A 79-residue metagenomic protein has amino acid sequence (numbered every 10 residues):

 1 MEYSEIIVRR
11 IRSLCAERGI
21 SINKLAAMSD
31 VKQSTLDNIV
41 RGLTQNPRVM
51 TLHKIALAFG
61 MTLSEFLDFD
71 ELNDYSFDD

Functional and structural regions predicted by a protein language model:
M1-S21: A short, Lys/Arg-rich alpha-helix, primarily the initiator
C15, A26, A56: The alpha-helix within a helix-turn-helix
K24, T35, E65: Residues in the helix-turn-helix
V31-N46: Recognition helix of helix-turn-helix/homeodomain-like DNA-binding domains that insert into the DNA major groove
N38, L67-D79: Short, charged recognition helix plus adjacent turn of helix-turn-helix-like nucleic-acid-binding domains
M50-E65: DNA major-groove recognition helix of helix-turn-helix/homeodomain DNA-binding modules
